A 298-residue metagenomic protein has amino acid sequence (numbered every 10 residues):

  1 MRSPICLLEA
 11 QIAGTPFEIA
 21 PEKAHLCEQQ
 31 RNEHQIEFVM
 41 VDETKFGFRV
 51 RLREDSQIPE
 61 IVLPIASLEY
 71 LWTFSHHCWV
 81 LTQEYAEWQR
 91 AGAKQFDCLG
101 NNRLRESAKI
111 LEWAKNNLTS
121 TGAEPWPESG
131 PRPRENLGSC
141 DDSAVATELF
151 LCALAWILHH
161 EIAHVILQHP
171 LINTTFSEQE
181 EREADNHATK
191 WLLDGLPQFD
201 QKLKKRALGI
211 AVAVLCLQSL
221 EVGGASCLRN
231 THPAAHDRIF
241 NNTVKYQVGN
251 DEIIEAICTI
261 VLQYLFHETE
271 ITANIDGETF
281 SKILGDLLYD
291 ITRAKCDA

Functional and structural regions predicted by a protein language model:
M1-A155, I162, L167-L171: Peri-catalytic and regulatory segments of divalent metal-dependent proteins
L7-K23, L154, L171-C227, I257: Short helix/loop segments within enzyme catalytic domains that coordinate or immediately flank catalytic cofactors
V62-P64, H187, F280, L284: Broad hydrophobic/π-residue packing in well-ordered secondary structure
L63, A184, A234: Divalent metal-coordination and catalytic microenvironments
L81-Q83, S177, K202, D251: Alpha-helix boundary/interfacial micro-motifs
H159-I162, A188: Short strand-loop-helix active-site module centered on a catalytic nucleophile
D194-A298: Long, well-structured alpha-helical subdomains associated with metal-dependent extracellular/ecto-lumenal hydrolases
